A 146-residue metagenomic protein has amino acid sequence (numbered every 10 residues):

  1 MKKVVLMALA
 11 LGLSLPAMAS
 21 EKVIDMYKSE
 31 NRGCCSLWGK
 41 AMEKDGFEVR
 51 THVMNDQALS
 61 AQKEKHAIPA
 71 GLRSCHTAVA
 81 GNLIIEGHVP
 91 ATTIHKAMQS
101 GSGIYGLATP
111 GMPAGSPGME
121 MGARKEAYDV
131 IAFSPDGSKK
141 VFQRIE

Functional and structural regions predicted by a protein language model:
M1-V4: Positively charged n-region of N-terminal signal peptides that target proteins for export
S14-A17: N-terminal signal peptide c-region/cleavage motif recognized by signal peptidases
A19-D45: Local sequence-structure signature of Cys/Sec-based thiol-disulfide redox active-site neighborhoods
D25-S29, E48, A80-I85: Second-shell loop/turn segments in exported
Y27-S29, H52-M54, H88, P110-M112: Active-site-proximal beta-strand/loop segments in catalytic clefts of secreted hydrolases
G33-L37, A41, A58-A61, V89 (+1 more regions): Extracytoplasmic/secreted proteins, especially bacterial periplasmic and envelope-associated proteins
G39-Q57: Conserved helix-turn-beta segment immediately C-terminal to the redox Cys motif in thioredoxin-like folds
E64-K65, A70-E146: Thiol/selenol-based redox catalytic cores and closely related redox-interacting motifs
